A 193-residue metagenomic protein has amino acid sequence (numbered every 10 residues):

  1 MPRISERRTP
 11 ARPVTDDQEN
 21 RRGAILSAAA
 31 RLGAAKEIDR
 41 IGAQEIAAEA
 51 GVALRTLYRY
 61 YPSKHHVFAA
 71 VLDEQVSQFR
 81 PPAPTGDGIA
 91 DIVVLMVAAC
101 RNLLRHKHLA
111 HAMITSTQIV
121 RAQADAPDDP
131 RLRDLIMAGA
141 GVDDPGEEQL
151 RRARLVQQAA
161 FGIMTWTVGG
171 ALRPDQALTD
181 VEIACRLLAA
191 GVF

Functional and structural regions predicted by a protein language model:
M1-E49, H66-A69: Basic, helix-initiating cap at the start of DNA-binding domains
R21, I25-G33, Q75, A99 (+2 more regions): Short hydrophobic clusters on alpha-helical segments that form packing/core surfaces in small helical domains
A50-Y61: Short hydrophobic/aromatic patch on the recognition helix
Y61, V67-Q75, M113, T117 (+1 more regions): Alpha-helical DNA-contacting segments of helix-turn-helix folds
A70, P81-H108: Hydrophobic alpha-helical connector segments
V94, Q118-Q158, L178-L187: Amphipathic alpha-helical packing segments from all-alpha helical-bundle domains
R105, L109, Q157-D175, R186-F193: Amphipathic C-terminal alpha-helical segment
